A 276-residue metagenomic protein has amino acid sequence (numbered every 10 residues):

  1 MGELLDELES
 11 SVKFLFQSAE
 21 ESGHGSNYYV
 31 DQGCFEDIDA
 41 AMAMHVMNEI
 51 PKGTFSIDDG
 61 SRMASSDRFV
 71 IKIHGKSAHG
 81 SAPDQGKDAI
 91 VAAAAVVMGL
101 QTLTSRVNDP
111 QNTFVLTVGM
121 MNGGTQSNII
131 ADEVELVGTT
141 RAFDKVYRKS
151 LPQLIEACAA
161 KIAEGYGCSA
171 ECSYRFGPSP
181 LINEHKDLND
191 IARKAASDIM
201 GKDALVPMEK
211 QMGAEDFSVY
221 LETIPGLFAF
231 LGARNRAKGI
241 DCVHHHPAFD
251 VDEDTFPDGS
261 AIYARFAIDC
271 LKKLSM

Functional and structural regions predicted by a protein language model:
M1, Y29-V30, A163, A196: Hydrophobic alpha-helix position signal
G2-A131, E215: Histidine/acidic-residue-rich, glycine-tolerant segments that coordinate divalent metal ions
A94-M276: Metal-dependent amide/peptide-bond hydrolase catalytic core, centered on the "pita-bread" metallohydrolase fold
